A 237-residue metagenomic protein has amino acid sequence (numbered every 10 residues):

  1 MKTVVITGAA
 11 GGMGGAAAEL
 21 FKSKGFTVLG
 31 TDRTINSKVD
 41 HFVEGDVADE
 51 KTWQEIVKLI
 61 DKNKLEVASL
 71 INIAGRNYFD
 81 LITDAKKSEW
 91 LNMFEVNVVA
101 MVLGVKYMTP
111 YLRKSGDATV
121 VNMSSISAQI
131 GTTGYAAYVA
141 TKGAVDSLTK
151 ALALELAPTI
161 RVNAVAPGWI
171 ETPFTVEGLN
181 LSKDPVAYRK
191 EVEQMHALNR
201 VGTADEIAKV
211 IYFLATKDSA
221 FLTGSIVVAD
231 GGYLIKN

Functional and structural regions predicted by a protein language model:
I73-Y78, G231-G232: Conserved NAD(P)H cofactor-binding loop of Rossmann-fold oxidoreductase domains
L81-I82, E89-F94, V120, V192: Substrate-binding pocket helix/loop in short-chain dehydrogenase/reductase
T83, I130-A136, N199, K217: Active-site loop immediately N-terminal to the catalytic Tyr-X3-Lys motif of short-chain dehydrogenase/reductase
V105, T141, T149: Active-site helix of classical SDR
P110, A153-P158, A220: Alpha-helical segment proximal to the catalytic Tyr-Lys
S125: Residue(s) in the substrate-gating loop at a strand-loop-helix junction that position the organic substrate next
I130, Y212, T223-N237: Short C-terminal tail/terminal secondary-structure segment of NAD(P)H-dependent dehydrogenase/reductase domains
